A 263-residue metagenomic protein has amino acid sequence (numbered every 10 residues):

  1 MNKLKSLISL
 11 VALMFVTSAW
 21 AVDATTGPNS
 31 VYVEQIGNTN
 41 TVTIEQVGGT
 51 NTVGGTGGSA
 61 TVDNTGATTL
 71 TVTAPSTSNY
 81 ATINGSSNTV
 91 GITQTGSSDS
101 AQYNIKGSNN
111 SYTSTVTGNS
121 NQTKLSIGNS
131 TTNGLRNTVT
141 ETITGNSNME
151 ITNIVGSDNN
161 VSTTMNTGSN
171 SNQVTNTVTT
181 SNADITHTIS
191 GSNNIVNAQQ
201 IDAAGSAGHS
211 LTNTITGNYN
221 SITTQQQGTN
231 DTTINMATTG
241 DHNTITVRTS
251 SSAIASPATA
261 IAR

Functional and structural regions predicted by a protein language model:
M1-R263: Long, low-complexity, polar and repeat-rich extracellular regions of very large Gram-negative surface proteins
